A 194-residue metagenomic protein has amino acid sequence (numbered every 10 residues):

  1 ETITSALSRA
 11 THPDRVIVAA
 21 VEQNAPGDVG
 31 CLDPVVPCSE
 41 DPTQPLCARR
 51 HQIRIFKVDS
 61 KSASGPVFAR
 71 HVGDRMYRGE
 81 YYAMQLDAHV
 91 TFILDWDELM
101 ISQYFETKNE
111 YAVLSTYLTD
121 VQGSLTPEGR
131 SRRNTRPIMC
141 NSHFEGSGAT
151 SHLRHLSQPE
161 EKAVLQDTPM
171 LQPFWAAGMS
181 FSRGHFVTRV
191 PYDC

Functional and structural regions predicted by a protein language model:
E1-C194: Catalytic cores of eukaryotic secretory-pathway lumenal/extracellular enzymes that build and remodel glycoconjugates
